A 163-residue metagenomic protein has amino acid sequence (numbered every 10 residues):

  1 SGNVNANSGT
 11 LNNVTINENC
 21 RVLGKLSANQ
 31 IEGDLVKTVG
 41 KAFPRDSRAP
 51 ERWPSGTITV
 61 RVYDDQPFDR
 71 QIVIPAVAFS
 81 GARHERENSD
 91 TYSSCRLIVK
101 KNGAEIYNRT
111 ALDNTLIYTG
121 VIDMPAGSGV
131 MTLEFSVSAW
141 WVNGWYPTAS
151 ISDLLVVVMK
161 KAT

Functional and structural regions predicted by a protein language model:
S1-K37, A42: Low-complexity, small-hydrophobic/phenylalanine-enriched stretches that adopt extended beta/coil conformations used
G40-T163: Extracellular jelly-roll beta-sandwich "head" domains, especially the C-terminal globular C1q domain
